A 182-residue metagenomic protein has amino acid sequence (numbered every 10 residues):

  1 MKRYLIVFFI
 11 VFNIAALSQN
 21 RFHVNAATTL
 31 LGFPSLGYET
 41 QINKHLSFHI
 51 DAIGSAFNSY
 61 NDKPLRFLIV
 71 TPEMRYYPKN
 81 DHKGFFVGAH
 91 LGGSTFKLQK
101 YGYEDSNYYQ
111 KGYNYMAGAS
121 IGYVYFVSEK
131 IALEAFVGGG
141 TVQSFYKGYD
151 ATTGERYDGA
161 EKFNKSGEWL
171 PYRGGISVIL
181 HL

Functional and structural regions predicted by a protein language model:
Y4-I14: Sec-dependent N-terminal signal peptides
N20, L30-G32, P64-V70, K83 (+2 more regions): Residues that define the transmembrane beta-barrel architecture of outer-membrane proteins
V24-A26, I50-A52, P72, V87-L91 (+2 more regions): Membrane-embedded beta-strand positions of outer-membrane beta-barrel proteins
T28-L30, A52-N58, Y76, L91-K97 (+3 more regions): Transmembrane beta-strands of outer-membrane beta-barrel pores
L36, P72, A119-I121, G174-V178: Membrane-embedded beta-strands of outer-membrane beta-barrel proteins, especially the hydrophobic/small aromatic
H45-F48, H82-K83, E129-L133: Repeated loop/turn-to-beta-strand initiation elements of outer-membrane beta-barrel proteins
G54-P64, G93-N114, S144-G167: Flexible, solvent-exposed loop segments that connect beta-strands
Y76-Y77, E168-L182: Outer-membrane beta-barrel "beta-signal"
